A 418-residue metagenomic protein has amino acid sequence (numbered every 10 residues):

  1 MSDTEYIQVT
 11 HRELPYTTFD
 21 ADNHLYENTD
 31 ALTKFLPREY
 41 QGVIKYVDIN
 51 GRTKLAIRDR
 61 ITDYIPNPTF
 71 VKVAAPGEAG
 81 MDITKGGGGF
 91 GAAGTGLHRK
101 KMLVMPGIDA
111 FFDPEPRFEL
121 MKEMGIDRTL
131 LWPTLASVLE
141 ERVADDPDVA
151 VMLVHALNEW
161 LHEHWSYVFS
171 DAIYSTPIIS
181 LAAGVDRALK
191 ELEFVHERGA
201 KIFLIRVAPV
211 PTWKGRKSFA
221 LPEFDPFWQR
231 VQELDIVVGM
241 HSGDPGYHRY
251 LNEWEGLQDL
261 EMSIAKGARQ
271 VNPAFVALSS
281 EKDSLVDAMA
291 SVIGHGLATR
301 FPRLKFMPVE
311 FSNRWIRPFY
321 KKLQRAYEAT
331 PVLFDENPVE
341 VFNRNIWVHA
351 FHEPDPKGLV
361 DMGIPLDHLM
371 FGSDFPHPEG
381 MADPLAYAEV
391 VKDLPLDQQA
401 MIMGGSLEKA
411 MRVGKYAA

Functional and structural regions predicted by a protein language model:
S2-F19, N28-D109, D113-R128, A156-Y167 (+9 more regions): Mid-to-C-terminal alpha-helical segments outside catalytic/metal-binding sites
D3, M152, D171-Y174, I179-L181 (+2 more regions): Catalytic pocket-lining loop regions of alpha/beta-barrel enzymes, especially the amidohydrolase/enolase/GH5 lineages
F19-Y26, G239-S242: Histidine-centered catalytic micro-motifs
Y26-T29, K34, T129-L131, S137-V143 (+6 more regions): Short catalytic/ligand-binding loop motif for oxyanion handling, primarily in non-cytosolic enzymes, centered on
Y40, I44, G51, D59 (+2 more regions): N-terminal-biased segments
H98-D109, E119-A144, A172-I178, K201-A208: Divalent metal-dependent hydrolysis catalytic cores, especially in the metallo-beta-lactamase
E123-G125, A136-W165, G184-E197, T212-K214 (+1 more regions): Active-site loop-helix segments enriched in His/Asp/Glu that coordinate and activate a nucleophilic water at divalent
E141-A144, L278, L385: Short acidic, glycine/proline-rich loop/turn micro-motifs
